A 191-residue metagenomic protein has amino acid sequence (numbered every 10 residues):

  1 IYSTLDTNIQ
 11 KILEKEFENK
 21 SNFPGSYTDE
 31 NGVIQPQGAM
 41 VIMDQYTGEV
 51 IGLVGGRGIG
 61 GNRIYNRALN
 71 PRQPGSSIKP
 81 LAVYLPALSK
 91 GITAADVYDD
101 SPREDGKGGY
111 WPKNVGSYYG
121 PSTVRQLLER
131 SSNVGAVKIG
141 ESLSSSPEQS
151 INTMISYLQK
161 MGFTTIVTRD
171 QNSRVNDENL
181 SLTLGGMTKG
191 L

Functional and structural regions predicted by a protein language model:
I1-T28: Conserved, well-ordered alpha-helix/loop/beta-strand core segments that scaffold catalytic motifs
I1-T4, K11, Q159, F163 (+1 more regions): Non-catalytic, structured segments within soluble enzyme domains
L13, G48, R72-Y98, L127: Active-site SXXK
E30-G60: A short, well-structured edge-of-sheet supersecondary motif
I59-N70: A short, polar/charged loop-to-alpha-helix boundary motif
I92-M154, N179: Conserved catalytic neighborhood of penicillin-recognizing serine enzymes
P147-V167: Short, charged, amphipathic alpha-helices and their helix-cap/turn boundaries
T164-L191: Active-site-proximal helix/loop microenvironment of the serine DD-peptidase/beta-lactamase transpeptidase fold
